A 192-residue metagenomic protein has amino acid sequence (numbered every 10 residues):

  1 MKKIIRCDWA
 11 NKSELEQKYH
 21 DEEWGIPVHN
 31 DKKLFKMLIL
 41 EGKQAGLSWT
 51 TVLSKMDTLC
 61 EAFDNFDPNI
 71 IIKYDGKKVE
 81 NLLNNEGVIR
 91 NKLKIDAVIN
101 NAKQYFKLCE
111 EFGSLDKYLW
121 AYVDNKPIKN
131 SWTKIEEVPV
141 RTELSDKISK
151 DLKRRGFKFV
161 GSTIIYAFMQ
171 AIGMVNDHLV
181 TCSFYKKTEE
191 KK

Functional and structural regions predicted by a protein language model:
M1-K192: HhH-family (HhH-GPD) DNA N-glycosylase catalytic core used in base-excision repair
